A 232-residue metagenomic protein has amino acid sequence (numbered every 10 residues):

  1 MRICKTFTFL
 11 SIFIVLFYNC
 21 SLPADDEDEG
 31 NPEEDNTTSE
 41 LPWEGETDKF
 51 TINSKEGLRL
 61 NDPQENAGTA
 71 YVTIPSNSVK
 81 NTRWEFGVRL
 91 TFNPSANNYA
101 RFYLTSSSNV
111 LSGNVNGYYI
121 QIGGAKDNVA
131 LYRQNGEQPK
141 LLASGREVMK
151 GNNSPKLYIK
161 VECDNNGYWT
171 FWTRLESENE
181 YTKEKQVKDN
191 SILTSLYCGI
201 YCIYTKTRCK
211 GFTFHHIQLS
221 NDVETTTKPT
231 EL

Functional and structural regions predicted by a protein language model:
M1-T6: Positively charged n-region of N-terminal signal peptides that target proteins for export
F17-N19: C-terminal motif of bacterial Sec signal peptides marking the signal peptidase cleavage site
L22-L232: Extracellular glycan-recognition regions
